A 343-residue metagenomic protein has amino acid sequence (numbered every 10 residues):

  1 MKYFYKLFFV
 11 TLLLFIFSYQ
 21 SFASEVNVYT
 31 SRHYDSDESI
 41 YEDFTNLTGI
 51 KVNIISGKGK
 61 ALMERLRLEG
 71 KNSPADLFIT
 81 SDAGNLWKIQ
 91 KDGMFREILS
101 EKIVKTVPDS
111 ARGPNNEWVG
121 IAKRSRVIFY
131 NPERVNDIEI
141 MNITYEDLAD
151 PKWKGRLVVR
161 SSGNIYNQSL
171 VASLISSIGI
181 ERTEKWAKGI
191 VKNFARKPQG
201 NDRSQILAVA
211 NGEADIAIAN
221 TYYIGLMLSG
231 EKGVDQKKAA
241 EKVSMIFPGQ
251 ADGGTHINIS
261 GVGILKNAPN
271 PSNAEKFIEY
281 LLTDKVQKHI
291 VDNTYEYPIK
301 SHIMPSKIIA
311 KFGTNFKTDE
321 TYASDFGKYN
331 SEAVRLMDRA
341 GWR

Functional and structural regions predicted by a protein language model:
F17-A23: Sec/Tat signal peptide C-region and signal peptidase I cleavage site
A23-K88, R343: Early extracytoplasmic/lumenal segment of secretory-pathway proteins
Y29-R32, P114-W118, Y130-E133, D137-I138 (+3 more regions): Short beta-strand->loop
S73-F78, R96-Y130, E146, R156-V159: A structural signal for short loop-to-beta-strand junctions that line the ligand-binding cleft of periplasmic/secreted
L86-M94, G113-I140, A172, I257-V262: Periplasmic solute-binding protein
S173, I178-I246: Ligand-binding pocket segment of bilobal, Venus flytrap-like solute-binding proteins
S260-E320: Mature extracytoplasmic/periplasmic domains
S306-R343: Extracellular/periplasmic bilobal clamshell ligand-binding domains
